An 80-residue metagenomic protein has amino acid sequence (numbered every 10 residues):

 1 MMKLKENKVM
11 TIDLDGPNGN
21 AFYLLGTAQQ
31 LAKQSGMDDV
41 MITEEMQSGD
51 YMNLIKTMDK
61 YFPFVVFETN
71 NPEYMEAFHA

Functional and structural regions predicted by a protein language model:
M1-A80: Long, contiguous binding/interaction regions
